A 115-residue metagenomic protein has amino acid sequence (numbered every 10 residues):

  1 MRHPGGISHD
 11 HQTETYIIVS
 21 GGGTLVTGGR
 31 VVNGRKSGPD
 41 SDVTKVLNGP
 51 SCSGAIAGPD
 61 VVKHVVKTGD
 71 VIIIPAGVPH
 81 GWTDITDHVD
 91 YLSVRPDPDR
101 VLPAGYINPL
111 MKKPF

Functional and structural regions predicted by a protein language model:
M1-G6, H11, P59: N-terminal post-signal-peptidase region of extra-cytosolic proteins
G6-I7, E14-I17, K63-H64, V71-I72: His/acidic/aromatic-lined binding-pocket segments of jelly-roll/cupin-type domains and related regulatory beta-sandwich
D10-L25, G29, D40-S53: Short, conserved beta-strand element in jelly-roll/cupin
Q12, V19-G22, T27-V31, V78-P79 (+2 more regions): A mature extracytoplasmic/lumenal domain signature
G34-V66: Double-stranded beta-helix
V65-I85: Conserved metal-binding segment of the jelly-roll/cupin
D87-G105: A short hydrophobic beta-strand segment most commonly corresponding to one strand of the jelly-roll/cupin
P103-F115: Extracytoplasmic/periplasmic copper-protein system
